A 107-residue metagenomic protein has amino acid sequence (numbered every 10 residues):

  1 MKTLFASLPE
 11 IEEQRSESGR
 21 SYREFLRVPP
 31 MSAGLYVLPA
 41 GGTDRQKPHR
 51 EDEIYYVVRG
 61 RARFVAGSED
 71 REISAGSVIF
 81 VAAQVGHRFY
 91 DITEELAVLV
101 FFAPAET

Functional and structural regions predicted by a protein language model:
M1-L35: A short, N-terminal "cap"/entry segment at the start of jelly-roll beta-barrel domains of the cupin/DSBH fold
G19, G34-H49: Conserved short histidine dyad/triad with adjacent acidic residue
P29-M31, P39-T43, R61, P104-T107: Short, charged/polar surface micro-motifs in flexible loops or helix N-caps
V37-L38, H49-F64: Short, conserved beta-strand element in jelly-roll/cupin
T43-D44, R63, I79, A83-R88: Histidine-centered metal-chelating micro-motifs
I54, R61-R63, D70, G86 (+1 more regions): Structural motif
S68-A83: Short acidic-glycine-tyrosine-enriched beta hairpin
A83-T107: Ligand-binding loop in jelly-roll beta-barrel domains
